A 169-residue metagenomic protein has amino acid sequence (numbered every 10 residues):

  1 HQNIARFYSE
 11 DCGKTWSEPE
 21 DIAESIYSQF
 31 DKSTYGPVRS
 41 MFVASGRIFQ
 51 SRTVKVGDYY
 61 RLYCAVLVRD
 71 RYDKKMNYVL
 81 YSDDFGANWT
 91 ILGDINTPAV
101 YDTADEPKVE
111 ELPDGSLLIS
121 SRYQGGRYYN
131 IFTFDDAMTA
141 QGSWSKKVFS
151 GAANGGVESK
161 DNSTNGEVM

Functional and structural regions predicted by a protein language model:
H1-A44, F49-N165: Beta-rich carbohydrate-recognition and catalytic domains
V168-M169: Extended, compositionally biased non-globular segments
